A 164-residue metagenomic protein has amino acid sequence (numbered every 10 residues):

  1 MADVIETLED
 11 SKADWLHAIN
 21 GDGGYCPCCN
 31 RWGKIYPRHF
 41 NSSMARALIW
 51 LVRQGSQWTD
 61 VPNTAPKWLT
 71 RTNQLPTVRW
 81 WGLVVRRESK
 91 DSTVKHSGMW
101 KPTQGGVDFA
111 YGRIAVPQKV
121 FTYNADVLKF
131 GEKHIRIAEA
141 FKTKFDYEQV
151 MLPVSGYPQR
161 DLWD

Functional and structural regions predicted by a protein language model:
L8-A18: Short, intrinsically disordered, charge-biased short linear motifs at domain edges
H17-R71, V116: Short amphipathic alpha-helical interface segments
Y36, P153-D164: Long, low-complexity intrinsically disordered regions enriched in Ser/Thr/Pro/Gly
L51, W80-V85, F109, R113: Short, basic alpha-helical nucleic acid-contact segments in DNA-binding proteins and DNA transaction factors
A65-E88, H96-S97: Short amphipathic alpha-helical interaction segments
S97-V150: Short, amphipathic alpha-helical interaction segments positioned at domain boundaries
